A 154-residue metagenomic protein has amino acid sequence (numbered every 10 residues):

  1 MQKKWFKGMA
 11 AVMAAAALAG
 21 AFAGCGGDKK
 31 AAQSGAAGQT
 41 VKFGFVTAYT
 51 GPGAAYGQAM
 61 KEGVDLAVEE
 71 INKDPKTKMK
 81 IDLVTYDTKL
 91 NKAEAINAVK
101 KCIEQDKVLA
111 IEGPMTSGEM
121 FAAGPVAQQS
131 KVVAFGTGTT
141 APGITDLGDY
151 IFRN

Functional and structural regions predicted by a protein language model:
M1-K42, K73-K76: Short, low-complexity disordered leader/linker segments with a strong preference for bacterial N-terminal type II
G35-A37, V41-G63, I71, Y86-A93 (+1 more regions): Extracytoplasmic "Venus flytrap"
D65-K76, K100-V108, G124-V132: Sec-exported extracytoplasmic/periplasmic mature domains
D74-K89, G148-I151: Short beta-strand elements in bilobed, periplasmic/extracellular small-molecule ligand-binding domains
V84-T85, K92-L109: Short, well-structured alpha-helical segments in soluble
K107-N154: Extracytoplasmic ligand/sensor domains, especially the bilobed periplasmic-binding protein
